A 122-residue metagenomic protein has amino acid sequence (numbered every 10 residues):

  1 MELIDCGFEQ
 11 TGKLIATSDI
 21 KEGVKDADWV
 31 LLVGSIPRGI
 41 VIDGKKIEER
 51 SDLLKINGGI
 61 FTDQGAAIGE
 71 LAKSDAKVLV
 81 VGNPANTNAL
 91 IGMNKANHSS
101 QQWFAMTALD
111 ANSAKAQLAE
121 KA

Functional and structural regions predicted by a protein language model:
M1-A27, I36-K45: Conserved N-terminal Rossmann-fold NAD(P) cofactor-binding segment
E2-C6, Q10, P37, L71 (+2 more regions): Change "in soluble alpha/beta enzymes" to "in soluble alpha/beta proteins
D28-W29, K77: Structural motif
G34-S35, K77-A122: Rossmann-fold dinucleotide-binding core
R38-G59: Glycine/threonine-rich flexible loop motifs
L54-L71: NAD(P)-cofactor binding segment of oxidoreductase domains
